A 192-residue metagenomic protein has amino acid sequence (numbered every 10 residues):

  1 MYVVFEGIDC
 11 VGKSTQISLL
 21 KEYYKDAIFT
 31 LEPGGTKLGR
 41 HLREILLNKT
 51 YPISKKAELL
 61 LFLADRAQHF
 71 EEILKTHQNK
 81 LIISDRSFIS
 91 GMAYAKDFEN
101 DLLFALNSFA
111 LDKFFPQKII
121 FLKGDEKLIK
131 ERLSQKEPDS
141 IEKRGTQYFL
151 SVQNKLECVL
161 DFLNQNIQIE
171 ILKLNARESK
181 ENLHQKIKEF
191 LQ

Functional and structural regions predicted by a protein language model:
F5: Hydrophobic anchor at the beta1->P-loop junction of P-loop NTPases
C10-V11: ATP-binding Walker
S14: Walker A/P-loop
K21, K127-Q192: NTP-dependent small-molecule kinase module
E22-F29, Y51: Post-Walker A helix-loop "phosphate-sensing" segment adjacent to the P-loop in P-loop NTPases
E32-A105, A110: ATP-dependent small-molecule kinase phosphotransfer cores that center on conserved nucleotide phosphate-binding segments
G91-N154: A glycine- and Lys/Arg-enriched "phosphate-lid" helix/loop adjacent to the NTP-binding pocket of small-molecule kinases
